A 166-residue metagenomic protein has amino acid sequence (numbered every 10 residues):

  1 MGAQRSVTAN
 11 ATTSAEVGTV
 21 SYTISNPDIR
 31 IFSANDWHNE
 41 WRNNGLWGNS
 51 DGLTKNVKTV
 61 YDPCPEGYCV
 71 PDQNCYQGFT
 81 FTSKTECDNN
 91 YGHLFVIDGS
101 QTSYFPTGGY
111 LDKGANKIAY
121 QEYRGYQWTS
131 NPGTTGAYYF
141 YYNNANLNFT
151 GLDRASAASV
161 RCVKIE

Functional and structural regions predicted by a protein language model:
M1-S21: Aromatic-Pro/Gly-enriched surface loop or interdomain linker that acts as a lid/target-recognition segment
R5-T12, N26, I31-E166: C-terminal, surface-exposed recognition/capping segments
